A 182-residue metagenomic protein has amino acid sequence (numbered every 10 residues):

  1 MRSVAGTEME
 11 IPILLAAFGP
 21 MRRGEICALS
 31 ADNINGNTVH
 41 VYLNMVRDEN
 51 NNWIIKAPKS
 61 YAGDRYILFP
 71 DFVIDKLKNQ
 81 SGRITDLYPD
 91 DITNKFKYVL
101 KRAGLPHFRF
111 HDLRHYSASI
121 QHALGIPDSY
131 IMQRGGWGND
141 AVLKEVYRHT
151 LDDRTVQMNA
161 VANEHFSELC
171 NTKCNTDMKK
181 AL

Functional and structural regions predicted by a protein language model:
M1-C27, R114: Basic, Lys/Arg- and aromatic-enriched nucleic-acid-binding interface segment
M9, G63, G104, D112: Exposed loop/turn and edge beta-strand positions of beta-sandwich/beta-sheet ligand-binding modules
E25-C27, F108-R109, A118, G125-W137: Active-site-proximal segment of tyrosine recombinases
N33-G36, I126-V146: Short, polar N-cap/turn motifs at the start of nucleic acid-interacting alpha helices
T38, D64-L68, K144: Well-ordered beta-strand positions in beta-sheet-rich domains
N44-D48, I67-P106, S117: Active-site/catalytic core of tyrosine-dependent DNA strand-transfer enzymes
M45, I74, G135-A160: Catalytic-site neighborhood detector that most strongly recognizes the C-terminal catalytic loop/helix of tyrosine
R47-N50, I54-Y66, D71-V73, A160-L182: C-terminal secondary-structure termini that scaffold catalytic or DNA-interacting sites
